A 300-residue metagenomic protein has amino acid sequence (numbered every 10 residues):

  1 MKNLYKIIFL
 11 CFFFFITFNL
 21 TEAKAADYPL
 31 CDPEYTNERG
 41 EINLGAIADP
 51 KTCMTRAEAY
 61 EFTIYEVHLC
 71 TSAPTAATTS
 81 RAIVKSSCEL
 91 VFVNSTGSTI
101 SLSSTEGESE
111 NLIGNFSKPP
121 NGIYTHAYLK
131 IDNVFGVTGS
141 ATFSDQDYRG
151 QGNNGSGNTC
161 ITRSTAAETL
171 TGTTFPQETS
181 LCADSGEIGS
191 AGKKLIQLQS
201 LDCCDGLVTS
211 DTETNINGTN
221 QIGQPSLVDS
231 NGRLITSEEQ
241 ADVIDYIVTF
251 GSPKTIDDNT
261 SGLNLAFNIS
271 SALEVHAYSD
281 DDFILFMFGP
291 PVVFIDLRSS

Functional and structural regions predicted by a protein language model:
M1-K6: Positively charged n-region of N-terminal signal peptides that target proteins for export
I7-I8, I16: Short hydrophobic transmembrane-like helices used for membrane targeting/insertion
F14-A23: C-terminal segment of classical bacterial N-terminal signal peptides
A26-S300: A short, solvent-exposed, low-complexity linear motif enriched for acidic/polar residues with Pro/Gly/Ser/Thr
